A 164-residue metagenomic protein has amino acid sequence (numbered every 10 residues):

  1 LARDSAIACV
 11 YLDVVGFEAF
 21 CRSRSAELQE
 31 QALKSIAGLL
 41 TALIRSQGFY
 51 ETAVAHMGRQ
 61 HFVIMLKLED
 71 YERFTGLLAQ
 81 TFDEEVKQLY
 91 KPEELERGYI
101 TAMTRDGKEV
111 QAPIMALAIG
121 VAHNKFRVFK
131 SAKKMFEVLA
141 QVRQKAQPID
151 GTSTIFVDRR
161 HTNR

Functional and structural regions predicted by a protein language model:
L1, V142-K145, I155-R164: C-di-GMP signaling machinery
L1-A8, V15-R45, A55-R59, E69-G76 (+2 more regions): Conserved long alpha-helical elements within nucleotide-processing catalytic cores of c-di-GMP signaling and class III
Y11, M65, G120-A122: Conserved beta-strand segments of the P-loop GTPase G domain that flank and frequently precede/overlap
A37-G76, Q80, E84-T101: Conserved helix-loop-beta segment at the catalytic/binding core of cyclic-nucleotide signaling proteins
A53-H61, L89-Q141, S153-R159: A short glycine-enriched loop-to-beta-strand structural element that forms part of the catalytic core of nucleotide
